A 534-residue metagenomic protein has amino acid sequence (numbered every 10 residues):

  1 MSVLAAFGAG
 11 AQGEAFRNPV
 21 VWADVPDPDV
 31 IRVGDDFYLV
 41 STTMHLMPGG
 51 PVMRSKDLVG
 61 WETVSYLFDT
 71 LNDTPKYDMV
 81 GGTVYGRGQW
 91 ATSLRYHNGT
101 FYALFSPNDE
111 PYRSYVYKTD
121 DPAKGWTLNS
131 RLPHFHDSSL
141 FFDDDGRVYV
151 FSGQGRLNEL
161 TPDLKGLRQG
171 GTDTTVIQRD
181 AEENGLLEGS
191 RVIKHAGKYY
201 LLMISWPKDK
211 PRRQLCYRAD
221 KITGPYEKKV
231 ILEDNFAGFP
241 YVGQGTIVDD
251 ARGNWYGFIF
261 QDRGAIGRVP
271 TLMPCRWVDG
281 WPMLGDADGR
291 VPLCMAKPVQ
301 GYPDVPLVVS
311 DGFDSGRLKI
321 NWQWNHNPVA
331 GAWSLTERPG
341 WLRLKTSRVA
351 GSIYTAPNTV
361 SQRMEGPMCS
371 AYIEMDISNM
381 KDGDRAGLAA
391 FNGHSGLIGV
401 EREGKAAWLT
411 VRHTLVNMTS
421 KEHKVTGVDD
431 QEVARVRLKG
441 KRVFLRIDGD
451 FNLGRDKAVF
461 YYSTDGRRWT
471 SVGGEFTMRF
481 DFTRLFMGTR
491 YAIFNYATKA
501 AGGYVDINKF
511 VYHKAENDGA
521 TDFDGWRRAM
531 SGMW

Functional and structural regions predicted by a protein language model:
M1-A6: Bacterial N-terminal signal peptides
F7-W534: Carbohydrate-active catalytic/glycan-binding domains of CAZyme proteins, especially the secreted or lumenal ectodomains
